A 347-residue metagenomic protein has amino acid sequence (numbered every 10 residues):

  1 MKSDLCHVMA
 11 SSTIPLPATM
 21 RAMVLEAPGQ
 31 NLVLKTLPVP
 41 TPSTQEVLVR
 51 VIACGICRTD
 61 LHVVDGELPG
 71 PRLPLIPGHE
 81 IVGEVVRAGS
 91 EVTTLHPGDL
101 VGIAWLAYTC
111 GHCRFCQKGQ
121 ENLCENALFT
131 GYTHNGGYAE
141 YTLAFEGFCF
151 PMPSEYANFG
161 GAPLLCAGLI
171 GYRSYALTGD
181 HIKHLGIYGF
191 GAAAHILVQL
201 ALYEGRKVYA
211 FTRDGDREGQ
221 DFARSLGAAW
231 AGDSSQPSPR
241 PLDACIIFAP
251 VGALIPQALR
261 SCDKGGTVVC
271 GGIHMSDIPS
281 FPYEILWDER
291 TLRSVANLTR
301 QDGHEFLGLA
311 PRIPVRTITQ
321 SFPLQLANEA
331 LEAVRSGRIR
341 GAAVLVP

Functional and structural regions predicted by a protein language model:
K2-M20, Y203, P256, R300-P347: C-terminal hydrophobic helical "lid"/dimerization subdomain of Rossmann-like NAD(P)H-dependent oxidoreductases
K2-V82, A144: Short N-terminal strand-loop motif that marks the start of NAD(P)H/FAD-dependent oxidoreductase cofactor-binding domains
P38-C54, E67-R114, F148, P153-Y156: Glycine-rich beta-strand-centered segment in the early N-terminal region that forms part of a ligand/cofactor-binding
C57, L95, A104-F150: Cysteine-cluster motifs in flexible loop/terminal segments that predominantly coordinate metals
S154-Q236: Mid-domain Rossmann-like dinucleotide-binding core that forms the NAD(H)/NADP(H) cofactor-binding site
P237-C245: A short acidic, Gly/Pro-enriched loop at the edge of an enzyme's catalytic core that lines a small-molecule cofactor
V251-R316, P347: Glycine-rich phosphate-binding loop and adjacent beta-alpha segment of Rossmann(oid) nucleotide-cofactor-binding
